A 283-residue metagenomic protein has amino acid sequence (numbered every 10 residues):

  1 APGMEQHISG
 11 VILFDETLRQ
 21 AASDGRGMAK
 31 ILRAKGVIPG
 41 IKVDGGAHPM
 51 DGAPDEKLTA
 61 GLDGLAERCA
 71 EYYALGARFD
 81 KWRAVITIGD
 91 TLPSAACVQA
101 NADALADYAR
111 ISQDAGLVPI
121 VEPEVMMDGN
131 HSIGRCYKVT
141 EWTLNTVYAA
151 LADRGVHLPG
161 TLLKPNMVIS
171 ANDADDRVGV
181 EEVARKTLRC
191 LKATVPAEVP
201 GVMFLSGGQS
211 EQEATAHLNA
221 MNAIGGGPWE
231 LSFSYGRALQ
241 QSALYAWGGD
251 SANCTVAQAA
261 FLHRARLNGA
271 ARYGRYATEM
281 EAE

Functional and structural regions predicted by a protein language model:
A1-L75, I88, D176, V180 (+4 more regions): Alpha/beta catalytic barrel-like cores
G46-M50, V85-L92, M126-N130, S170: Conserved radical SAM core fold
P54-A70, P93-Y108, E141-W142: Glycine-rich anion/phosphate-binding loops
W82, V121, L163, G236: Conserved, mostly hydrophobic/aromatic
P93-D103, H131-N145, A174-R177, G207-T215: Active-site glycine- and acidic-residue-rich loops that bind and position anionic ligands or nucleotide-like cofactors
M127, H131-E198: Catalytic core of soluble alpha/beta enzymes
